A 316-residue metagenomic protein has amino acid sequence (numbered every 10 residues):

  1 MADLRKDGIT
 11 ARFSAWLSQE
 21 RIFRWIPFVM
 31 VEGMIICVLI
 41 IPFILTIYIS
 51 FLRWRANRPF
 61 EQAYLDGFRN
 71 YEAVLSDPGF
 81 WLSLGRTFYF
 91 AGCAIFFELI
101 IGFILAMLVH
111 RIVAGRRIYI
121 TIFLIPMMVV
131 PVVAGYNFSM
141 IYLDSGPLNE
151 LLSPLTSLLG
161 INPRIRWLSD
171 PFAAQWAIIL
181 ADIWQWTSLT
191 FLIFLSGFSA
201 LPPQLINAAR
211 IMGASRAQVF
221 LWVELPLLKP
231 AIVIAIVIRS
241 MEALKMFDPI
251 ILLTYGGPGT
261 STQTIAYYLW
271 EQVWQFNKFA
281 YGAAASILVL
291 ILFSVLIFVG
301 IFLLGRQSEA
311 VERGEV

Functional and structural regions predicted by a protein language model:
M1-S18: Short, Lys/Arg-rich, polar N-terminal cytosolic tail immediately upstream of the first transmembrane signal-anchor
F23-V316: A structural signal for multi-pass alpha-helical bundles of membrane permease subunits that mediate small-molecule
